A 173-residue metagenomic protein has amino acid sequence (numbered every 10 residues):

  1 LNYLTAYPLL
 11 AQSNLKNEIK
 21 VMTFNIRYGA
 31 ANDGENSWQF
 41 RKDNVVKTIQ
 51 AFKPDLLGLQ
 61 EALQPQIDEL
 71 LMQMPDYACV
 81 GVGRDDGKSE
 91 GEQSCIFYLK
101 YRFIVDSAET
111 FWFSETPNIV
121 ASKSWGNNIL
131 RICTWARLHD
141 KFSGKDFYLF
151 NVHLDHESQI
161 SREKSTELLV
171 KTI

Functional and structural regions predicted by a protein language model:
L1-A6: Bacterial N-terminal signal peptides
Y7-Q73, R84-E92, T166-E167: N-terminal, active-site-proximal structural segment of metallo-dependent hydrolase catalytic domains
R27-G29, F103-I104, S114, D155: Active-site/binding-pocket entry motifs
A30-D33, P117-W125, V152-R162: Surface-exposed cleft-lining segments at the edges of enzyme active sites
E35-F40, N127-L130, I160-K164: Conserved phosphate-coordination/catalytic loops
V46, R137, V170-I173: Generic structural signal for well-ordered alpha-helical scaffold segments
L56, Q60-F150: Structured beta-strand-rich core segments of catalytic domains in phosphoester-bond hydrolases
Q159-I173: A long, amphipathic alpha-helix that forms part of the scaffold/cap immediately adjacent to metal-dependent active
